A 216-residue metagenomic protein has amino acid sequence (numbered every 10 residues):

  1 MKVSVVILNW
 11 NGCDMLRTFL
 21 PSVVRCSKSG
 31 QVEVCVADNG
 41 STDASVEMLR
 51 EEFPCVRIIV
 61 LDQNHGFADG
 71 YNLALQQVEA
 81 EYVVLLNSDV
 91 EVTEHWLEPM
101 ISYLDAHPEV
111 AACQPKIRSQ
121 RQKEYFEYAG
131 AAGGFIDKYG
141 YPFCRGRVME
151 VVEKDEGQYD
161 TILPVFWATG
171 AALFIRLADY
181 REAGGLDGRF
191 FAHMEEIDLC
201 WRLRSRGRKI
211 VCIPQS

Functional and structural regions predicted by a protein language model:
P21-Q31: Short, acidic, metal-binding catalytic loop of nucleotide-sugar glycosyltransferases
S22, D38-E47, Q63: A conserved acidic beta->alpha catalytic loop
Q31-G40, I59-L61: Short beta-strand/loop segment that forms part of the nucleotide-sugar
V60-V78, S88, P99: Glycine-rich, basic loop-to-helix element that forms the pyrophosphate-binding segment of sugar-nucleotide handling
V83: Short aromatic/hydrophobic "clamp" motif used to bind/position activated sugar donors
E91-Y141: Conserved donor NDP-sugar-binding/catalytic core segment of glycosyltransferases
P115, G133-V165: Short, flexible, basic/aromatic active-site loop/helix in glycosyltransferases
D160-S216: A short, conserved alpha-helix in the catalytic core of glycosyltransferases
